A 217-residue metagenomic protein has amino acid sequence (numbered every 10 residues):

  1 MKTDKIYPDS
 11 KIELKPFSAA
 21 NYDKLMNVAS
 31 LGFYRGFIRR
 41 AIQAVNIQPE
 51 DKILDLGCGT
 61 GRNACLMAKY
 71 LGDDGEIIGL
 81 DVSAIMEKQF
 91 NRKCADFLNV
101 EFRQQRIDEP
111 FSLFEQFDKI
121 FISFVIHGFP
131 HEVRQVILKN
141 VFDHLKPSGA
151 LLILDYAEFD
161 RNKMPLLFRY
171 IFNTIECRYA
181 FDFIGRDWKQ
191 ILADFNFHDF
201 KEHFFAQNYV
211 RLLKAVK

Functional and structural regions predicted by a protein language model:
M1-V45, R62, R169-F172: Conserved class I S-adenosyl-L-methionine
I6-D9, I153-F195, F200-F205: C-terminal alpha-helical "lid/dimerization" subdomain adjacent to the S-adenosyl-L-methionine
D51, G75, G149: Glycine-centered, small-residue-biased loops immediately flanking beta-strands in adenine/cofactor-binding cores
L54, T60-E109: Class I SAM-dependent methyltransferase SAM/SAH-binding core
G72, P130, L145-P147: Helix-to-beta-strand junctions that scaffold the AdoMet/dcAdoMet cofactor pocket in Class I SAM-dependent enzymes
F111-I120: A short acidic, Gly/Pro-enriched loop at the edge of an enzyme's catalytic core that lines a small-molecule cofactor
K119-E132: A short SAM/SAH-binding and catalytic strip from SAM-dependent methyltransferases
Q135-P147: A short glycine-rich, Lys/Arg-flanked "PGG" loop and its adjoining helix->strand segment in the class I
